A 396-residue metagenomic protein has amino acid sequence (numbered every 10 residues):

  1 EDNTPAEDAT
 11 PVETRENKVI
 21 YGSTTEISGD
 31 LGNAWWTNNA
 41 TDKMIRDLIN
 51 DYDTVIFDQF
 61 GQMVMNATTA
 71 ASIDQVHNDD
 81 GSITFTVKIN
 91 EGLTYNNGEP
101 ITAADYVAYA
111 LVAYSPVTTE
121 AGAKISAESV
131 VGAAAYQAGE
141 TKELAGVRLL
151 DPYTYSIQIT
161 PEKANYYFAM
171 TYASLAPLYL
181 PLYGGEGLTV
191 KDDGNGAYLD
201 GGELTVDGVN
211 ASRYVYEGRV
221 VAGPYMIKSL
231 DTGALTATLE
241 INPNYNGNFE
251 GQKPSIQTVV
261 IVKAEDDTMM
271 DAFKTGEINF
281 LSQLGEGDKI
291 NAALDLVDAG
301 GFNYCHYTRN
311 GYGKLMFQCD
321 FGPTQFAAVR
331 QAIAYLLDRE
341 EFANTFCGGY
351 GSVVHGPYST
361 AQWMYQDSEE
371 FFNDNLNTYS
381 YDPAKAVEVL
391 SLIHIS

Functional and structural regions predicted by a protein language model:
E1-K18: Short, low-complexity disordered leader/linker segments with a strong preference for bacterial N-terminal type II
R15-E26, T84-V87, G223-M226, A237 (+1 more regions): Short, well-ordered beta-strand elements
G22-N78: N-terminal lobe/hinge region of extracytoplasmic solute-binding protein
Q59, T171-P254, T258, T268: Gly/Pro-rich hinge or "lid" segments in bacterial periplasmic/extracellular proteins
A71-S126, L150, S156, A272 (+2 more regions): Aromatic- and charge-enriched surface segment that lines or borders ligand/interaction sites
G122-G202: Surface-exposed binding/hinge segments that line and control ligand-binding clefts or catalytic entry sites
K228-E240, V260-F321, E340, N344-F346 (+1 more regions): Extracellular/periplasmic solute-recognition and catalytic clefts
V353-S396: Structural transition elements
